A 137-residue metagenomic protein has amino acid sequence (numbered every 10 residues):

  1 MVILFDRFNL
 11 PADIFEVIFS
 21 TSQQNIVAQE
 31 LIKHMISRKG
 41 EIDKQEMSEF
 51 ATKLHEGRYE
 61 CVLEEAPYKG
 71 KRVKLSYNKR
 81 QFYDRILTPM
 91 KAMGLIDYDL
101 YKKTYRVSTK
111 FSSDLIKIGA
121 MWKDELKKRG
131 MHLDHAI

Functional and structural regions predicted by a protein language model:
V2-Y59: Short alpha-helical segments that sit at the start of domains
I18, R85-I86: Conserved hydrophobic core/spine positions of the Hanks-type protein kinase catalytic domain
E41, T52-Q81: Short, positively charged loop/turn segments that connect secondary-structure elements
E49-C61, T109-I118: Short, mixed-charge aromatic SLiMs
R80-Y83, A92: N-terminal acidic leader/helix
L87-K102: A short, conserved structural fragment
K102-T109: Minor-groove-contacting beta-hairpin "wing" of winged helix-turn-helix DNA-binding domains
K110-I137: Short, amphipathic alpha-helical interaction segments positioned at domain boundaries
